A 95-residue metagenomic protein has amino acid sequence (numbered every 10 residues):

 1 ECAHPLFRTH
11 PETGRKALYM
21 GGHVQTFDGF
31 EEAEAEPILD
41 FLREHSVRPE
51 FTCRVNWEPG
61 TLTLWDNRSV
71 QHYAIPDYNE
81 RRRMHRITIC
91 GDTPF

Functional and structural regions predicted by a protein language model:
E1-T52, L62-L64, R68-F95: Active-site environment of non-heme Fe oxygenases that use a 2-His-1-carboxylate facial triad
